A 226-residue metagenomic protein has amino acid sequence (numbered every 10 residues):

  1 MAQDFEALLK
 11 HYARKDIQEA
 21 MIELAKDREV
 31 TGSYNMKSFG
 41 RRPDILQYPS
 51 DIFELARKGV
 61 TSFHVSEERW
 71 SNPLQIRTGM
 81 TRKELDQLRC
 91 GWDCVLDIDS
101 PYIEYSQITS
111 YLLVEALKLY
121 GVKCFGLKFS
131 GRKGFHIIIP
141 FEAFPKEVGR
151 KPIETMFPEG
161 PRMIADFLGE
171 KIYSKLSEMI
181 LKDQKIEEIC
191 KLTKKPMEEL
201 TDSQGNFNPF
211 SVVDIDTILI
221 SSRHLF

Functional and structural regions predicted by a protein language model:
M1-D93, I103, T109, E147 (+2 more regions): DNA replication initiation on ssDNA origins
D93-L96, C124-I153, L225: Histidine-centered divalent-metal-coordination microenvironment in nucleic-acid enzymes
S100-K118: A short, contiguous, amphipathic alpha-helix enriched in charged residues
T109-L113, K123, P140: Short, hydrophobic/aromatic alpha-helical segments in well-folded domains
E115-C124, F144, E170-M179: Secondary-structure boundary elements
G126-G134, E178-I189: Short, glycine/acidic-rich hinge or "gate" loops at secondary-structure transitions that mediate conformational
P145-Y173: Acidic, His- and aromatic-enriched active-site or binding-groove loops in soluble protein domains that engage sugars
